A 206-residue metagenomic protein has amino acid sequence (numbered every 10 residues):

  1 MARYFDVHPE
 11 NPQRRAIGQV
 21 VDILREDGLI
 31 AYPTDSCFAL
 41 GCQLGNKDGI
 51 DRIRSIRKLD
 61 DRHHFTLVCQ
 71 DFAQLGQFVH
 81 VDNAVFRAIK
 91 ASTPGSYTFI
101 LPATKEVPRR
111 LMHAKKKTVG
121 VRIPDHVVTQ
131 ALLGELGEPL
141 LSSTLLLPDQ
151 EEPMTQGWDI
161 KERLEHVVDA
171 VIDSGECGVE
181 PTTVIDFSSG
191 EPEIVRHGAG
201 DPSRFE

Functional and structural regions predicted by a protein language model:
M1-E206: Active-site-adjacent structural elements in enzyme catalytic cores
